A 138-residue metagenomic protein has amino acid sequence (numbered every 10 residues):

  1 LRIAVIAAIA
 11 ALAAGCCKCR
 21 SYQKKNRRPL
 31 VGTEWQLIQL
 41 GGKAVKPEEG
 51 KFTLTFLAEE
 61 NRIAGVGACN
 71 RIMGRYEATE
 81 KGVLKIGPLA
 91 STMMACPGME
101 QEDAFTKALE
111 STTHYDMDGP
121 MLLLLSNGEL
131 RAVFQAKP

Functional and structural regions predicted by a protein language model:
L1-A14: Sec-dependent bacterial lipoprotein signal peptides
C16-P138: Lipid interaction determinants
